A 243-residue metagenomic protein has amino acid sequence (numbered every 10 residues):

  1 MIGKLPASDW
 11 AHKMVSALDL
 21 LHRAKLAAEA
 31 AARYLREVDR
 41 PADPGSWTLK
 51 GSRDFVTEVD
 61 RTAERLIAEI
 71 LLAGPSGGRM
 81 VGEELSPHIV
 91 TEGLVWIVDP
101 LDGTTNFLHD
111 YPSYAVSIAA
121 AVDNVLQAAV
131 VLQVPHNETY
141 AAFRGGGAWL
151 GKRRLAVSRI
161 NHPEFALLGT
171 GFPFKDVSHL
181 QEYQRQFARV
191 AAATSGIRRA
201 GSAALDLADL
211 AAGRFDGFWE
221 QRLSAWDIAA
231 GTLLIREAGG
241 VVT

Functional and structural regions predicted by a protein language model:
I2-L101: N-terminal subdomain of lithium-sensitive/metallo-dependent phosphomonoesterases centered on the IMPase/IPPase/PAP
A24, A28-A31, A129, A148 (+2 more regions): Small-residue (primarily alanine) positions within well-ordered alpha-helices, especially packing/interaction faces
L35, D60, L71, T104 (+5 more regions): Residue-level signal for inorganic ion chemistry
R61, E84, P100-G103, V134 (+3 more regions): Generic detector of well-ordered alpha-helical packing
E69, V90-W149: DPxDG-like acidic metal-binding loop motif
Q127, R154-V157: Short, isolated positions in well-ordered beta-strands
A156-T243: An extended, acidic
